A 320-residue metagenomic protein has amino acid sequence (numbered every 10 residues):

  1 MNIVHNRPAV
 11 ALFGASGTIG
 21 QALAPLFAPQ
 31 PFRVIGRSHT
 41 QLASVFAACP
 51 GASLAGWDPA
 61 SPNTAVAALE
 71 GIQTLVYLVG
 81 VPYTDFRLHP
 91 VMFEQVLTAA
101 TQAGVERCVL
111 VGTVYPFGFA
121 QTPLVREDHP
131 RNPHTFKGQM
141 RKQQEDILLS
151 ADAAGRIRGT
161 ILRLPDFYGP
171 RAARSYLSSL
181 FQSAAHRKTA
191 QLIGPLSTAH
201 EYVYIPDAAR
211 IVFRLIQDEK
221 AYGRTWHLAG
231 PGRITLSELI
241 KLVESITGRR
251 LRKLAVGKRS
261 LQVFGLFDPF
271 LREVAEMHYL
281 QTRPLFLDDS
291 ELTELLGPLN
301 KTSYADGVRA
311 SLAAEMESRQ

Functional and structural regions predicted by a protein language model:
N2-P29: N-terminal Rossmann NAD(P)H-binding glycine-rich loop of SDR-like oxidoreductase domains
V4-P8, I211-V274, E294, T302-Q320: Mid/C-terminal beta-alpha module of Rossmann-like enzyme folds, strongest in SDR-family dehydrogenases/epimerases
V34-T40, D58-P59: N-terminal Rossmann-fold cofactor-binding loop
F46-T101: NAD(P)H-binding glycine-rich loop region in Rossmannoid oxidoreductase-like domains and their noncatalytic homologs
E94-M140: Conserved Rossmann-fold NAD(P)-dependent oxidoreductase catalytic core, especially the SDR/UDP-sugar
H134-I161: Active-site Tyr-X1-5-Lys
I161, P165-A199, V243: NAD(P)-dependent short-chain dehydrogenase/reductase
